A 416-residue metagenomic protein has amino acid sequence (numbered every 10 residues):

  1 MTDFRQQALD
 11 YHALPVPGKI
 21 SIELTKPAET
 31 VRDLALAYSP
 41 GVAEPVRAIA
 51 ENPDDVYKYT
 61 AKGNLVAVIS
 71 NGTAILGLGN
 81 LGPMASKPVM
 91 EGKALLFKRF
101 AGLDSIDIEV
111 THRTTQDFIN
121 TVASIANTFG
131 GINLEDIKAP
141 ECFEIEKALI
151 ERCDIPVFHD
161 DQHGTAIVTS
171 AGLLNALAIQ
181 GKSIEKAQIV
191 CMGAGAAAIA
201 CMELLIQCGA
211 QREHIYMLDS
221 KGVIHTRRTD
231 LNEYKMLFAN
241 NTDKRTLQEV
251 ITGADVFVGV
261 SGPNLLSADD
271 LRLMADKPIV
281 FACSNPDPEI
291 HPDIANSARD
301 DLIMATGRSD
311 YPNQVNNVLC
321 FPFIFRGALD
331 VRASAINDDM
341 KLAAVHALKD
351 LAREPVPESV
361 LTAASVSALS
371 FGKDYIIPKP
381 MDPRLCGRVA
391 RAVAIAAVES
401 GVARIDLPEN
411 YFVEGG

Functional and structural regions predicted by a protein language model:
M1-V157, A390-R404, Y411: N-terminal ligand-binding/catalytic initiation module
P27, V31, Y38, V42 (+19 more regions): Generic structural signal for well-ordered, non-membrane alpha-helical segments in soluble metabolic enzymes
Y57-K62, K98-R99, S124-A126, I150-E151 (+7 more regions): Solvent-exposed alpha-helices and their adjacent loops that cap or buttress functional pockets in soluble metabolic
L76, L81-A101, H159, H163 (+1 more regions): Glycine-rich phosphate/diphosphate-binding loop of Rossmann-like nucleotide-binding domains
D107, N133-D136, V157-D160, M217 (+3 more regions): General beta-strand structural signal in soluble alpha/beta enzymes
D160, Q180-K182, S284-D406: Adenosine-phosphate binding glycine-rich loop
M236-I303, R308-D310: Rossmann-like adenosine-cofactor binding region
